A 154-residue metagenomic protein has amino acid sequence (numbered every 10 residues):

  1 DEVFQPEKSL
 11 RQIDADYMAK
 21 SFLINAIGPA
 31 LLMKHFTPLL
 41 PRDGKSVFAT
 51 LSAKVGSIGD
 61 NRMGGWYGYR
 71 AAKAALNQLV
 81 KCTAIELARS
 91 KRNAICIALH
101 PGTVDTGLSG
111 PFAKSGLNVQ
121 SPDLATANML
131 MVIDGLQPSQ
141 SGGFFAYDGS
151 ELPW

Functional and structural regions predicted by a protein language model:
D1-A30, P41-S90, G102: Catalytic loop of short-chain dehydrogenase/reductase
F22, F36, Y67-Y69, F112 (+1 more regions): Aromatic side chains
L31-L39, T83, N93-A94, G135: A structural motif corresponding to the C-terminal end of an alpha-helix and its immediate exit/capping segment
M33, V80, T126: Short-chain dehydrogenase/reductase
A94, A98, T106, P111-W154: C-terminal helical subdomain
